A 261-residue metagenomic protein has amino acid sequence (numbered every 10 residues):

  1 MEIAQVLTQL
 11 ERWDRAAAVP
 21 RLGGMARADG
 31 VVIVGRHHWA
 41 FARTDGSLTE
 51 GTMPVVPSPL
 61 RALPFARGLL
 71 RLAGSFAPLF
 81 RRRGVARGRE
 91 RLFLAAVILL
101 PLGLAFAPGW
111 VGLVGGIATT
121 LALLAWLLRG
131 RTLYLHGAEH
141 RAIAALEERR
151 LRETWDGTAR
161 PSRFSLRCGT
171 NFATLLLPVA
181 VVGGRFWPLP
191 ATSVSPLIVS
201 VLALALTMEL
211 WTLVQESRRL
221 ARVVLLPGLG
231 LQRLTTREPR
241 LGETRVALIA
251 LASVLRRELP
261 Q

Functional and structural regions predicted by a protein language model:
M1-F80: Divalent-cation
G30, C168, L231: Residue-level signature of catalytic and energy-coupling elements of molecular machines, predominantly ATP/GTP-dependent
R36-H38, A105-H136, S200-E216: Hydrophobic alpha-helical membrane-embedded segments
A40-V56, L123-W155, W211-Q232: Juxtamembrane helix-loop transition segments at the membrane interface in multi-pass membrane proteins
A62, A66-R81, E139, I143 (+4 more regions): Membrane-interacting alpha-helical segments
V85-L104, P161-R185, P190: Transmembrane alpha-helical segments and their cytosolic interface motifs in multi-pass membrane proteins
L176-A205, P260-Q261: Hydrophobic alpha-helical transmembrane segments and immediately flanking/interface helices in integral membrane
S217-Q261: Cytosolic/matrix-facing juxtamembrane and C-terminal tails of multi-pass cellular membrane proteins
